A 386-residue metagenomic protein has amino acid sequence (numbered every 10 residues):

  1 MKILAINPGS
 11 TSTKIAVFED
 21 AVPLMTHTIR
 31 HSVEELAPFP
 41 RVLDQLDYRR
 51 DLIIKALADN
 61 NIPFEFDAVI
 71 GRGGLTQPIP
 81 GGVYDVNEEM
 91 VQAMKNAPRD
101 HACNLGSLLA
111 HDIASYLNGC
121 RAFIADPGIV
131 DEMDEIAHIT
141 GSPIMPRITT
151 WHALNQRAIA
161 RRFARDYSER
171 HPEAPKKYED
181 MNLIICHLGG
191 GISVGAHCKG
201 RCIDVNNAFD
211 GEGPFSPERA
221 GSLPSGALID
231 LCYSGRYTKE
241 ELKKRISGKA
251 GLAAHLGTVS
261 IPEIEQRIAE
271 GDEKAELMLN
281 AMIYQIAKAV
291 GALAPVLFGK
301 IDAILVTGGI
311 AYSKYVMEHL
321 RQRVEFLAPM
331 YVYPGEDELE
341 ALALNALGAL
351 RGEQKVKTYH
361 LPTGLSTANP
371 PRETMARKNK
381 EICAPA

Functional and structural regions predicted by a protein language model:
I3-D44: Short glycine-rich, Thr/Ser-proximal phosphate-binding strand/loop in the N-terminal lobe of ATP-dependent enzymes
I29-I70: Conserved active-site "lid/cap" helical segment
L57-C103, R121, I129-H138: Short beta-strand-loop/turn "lid" adjacent to the catalytic site in phosphate-handling enzymes
L105-D112, I139-N182, G190-G191, K199 (+2 more regions): Glycine-rich phosphate-binding loop plus the immediately following alpha-helix
K244-G299: Adenine-nucleotide phosphate-binding core of ATP-dependent small-molecule kinases
I301-R321: Glycine-rich phosphate-binding loops at beta-strand->alpha-helix junctions
K314, E318-L344: Conserved phosphate-binding/catalytic loops in two-lobed NTP-binding clefts
P334-A386: Structural signal for terminal/edge beta-strands and the immediately following C-terminal loop/tail that closes
